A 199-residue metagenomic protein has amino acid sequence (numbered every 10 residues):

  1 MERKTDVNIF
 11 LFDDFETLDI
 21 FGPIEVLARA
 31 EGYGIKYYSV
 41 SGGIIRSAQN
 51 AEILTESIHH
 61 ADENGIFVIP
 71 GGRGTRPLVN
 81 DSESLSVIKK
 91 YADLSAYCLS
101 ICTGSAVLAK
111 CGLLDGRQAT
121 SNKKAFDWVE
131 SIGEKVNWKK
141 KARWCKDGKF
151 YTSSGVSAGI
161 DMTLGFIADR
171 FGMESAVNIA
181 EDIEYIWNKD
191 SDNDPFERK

Functional and structural regions predicted by a protein language model:
M1-C98, S105-K110, G116, D127-I132 (+2 more regions): Extended, subdomain-level signal for the structured scaffold at the beginning of enzyme domains
A119: Anionic-ligand binding patches
K124: NAD(P)-dependent dehydrogenases' Rossmann-like dinucleotide-binding region
K141-K149: Glycine/charged-rich beta-loop-alpha catalytic/anionic-binding loops adjacent to active sites
K149-G155: A short glycine-threonine-serine/GTX helix/turn-capping micro-motif
A158: A structured phosphate/pyrophosphate-recognition subdomain
